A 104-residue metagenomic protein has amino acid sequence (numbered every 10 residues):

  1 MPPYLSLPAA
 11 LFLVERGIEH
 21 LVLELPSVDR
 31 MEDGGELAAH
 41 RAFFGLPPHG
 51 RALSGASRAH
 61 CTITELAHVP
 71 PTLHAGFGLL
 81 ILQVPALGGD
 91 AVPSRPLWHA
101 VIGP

Functional and structural regions predicted by a protein language model:
M1-P104: Active-/binding-site microenvironments in catalytic and ligand-binding cores
